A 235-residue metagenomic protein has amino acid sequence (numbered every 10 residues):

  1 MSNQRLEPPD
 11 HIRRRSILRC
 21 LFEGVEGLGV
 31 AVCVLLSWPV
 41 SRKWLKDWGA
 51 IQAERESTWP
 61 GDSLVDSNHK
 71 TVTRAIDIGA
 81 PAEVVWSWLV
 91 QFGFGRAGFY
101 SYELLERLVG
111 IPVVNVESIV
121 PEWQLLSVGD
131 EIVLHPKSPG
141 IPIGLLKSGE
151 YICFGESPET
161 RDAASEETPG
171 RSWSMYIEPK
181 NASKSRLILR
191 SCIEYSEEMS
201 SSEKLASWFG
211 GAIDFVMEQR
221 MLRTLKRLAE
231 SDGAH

Functional and structural regions predicted by a protein language model:
S2-I12, S16-V133, E230-H235: Hydrophobic ligand-binding cavity/cleft-lining segments
R5-F22, E54-R55, E159-Q219, R223-R227: Beta-strand/loop substructures that line and gate deep hydrophobic ligand-binding cavities in soluble
H69-A75, Y151, S172, K184-I188: Intrinsic-disorder/low-complexity, polar/charged segments enriched in Ser/Thr/Lys/Arg/Asp/Glu/Gln
T71-T73, K137-P139, T168-S174: Short, surface-exposed coil-to-beta transition loops
G79-E83, G144-Y151, Y176-R186, K226-A234: A short, structured loop/turn motif at beta-sheet edges
A80, V84-S87, S138, S172 (+1 more regions): Short, well-structured alpha-helical interface segments that form or flank functional binding sites
W86, G155, I188-R190: Beta-strand residues in well-ordered beta-sheet regions across diverse protein folds
Q124, G129-S157, R161, E166: Acidic, glycine-rich loop-and-strand cores that form catalytic or ligand-binding grooves in diverse globular domains
